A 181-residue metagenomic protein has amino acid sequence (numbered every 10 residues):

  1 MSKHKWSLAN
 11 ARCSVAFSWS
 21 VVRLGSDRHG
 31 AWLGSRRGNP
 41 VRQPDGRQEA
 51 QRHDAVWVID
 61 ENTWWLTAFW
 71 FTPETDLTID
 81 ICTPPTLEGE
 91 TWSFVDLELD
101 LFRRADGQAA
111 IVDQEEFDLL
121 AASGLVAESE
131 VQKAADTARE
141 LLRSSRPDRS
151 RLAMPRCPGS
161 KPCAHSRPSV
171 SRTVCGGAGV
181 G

Functional and structural regions predicted by a protein language model:
M1-A50: Charge-rich, low-complexity N-terminal segments
L8-S14, F71, T83-P85, R104: Short acidic, glycine-rich loop/turn motifs
S26-H29, T72-P73, R104-Q108: Short acidic-glycine loop/turn motifs at beta-strand connectors
R42-R47, G89-E90, L120-G124: A short, polar/proline- and glycine-enriched secondary-structure boundary/capping micro-motif
G46-T86, W92-L99: Phosphate/ribose-recognition catalytic cores of enzymes acting on nucleotide-derived substrates
D80-C82, T86, S93, K133-D148: A long amphipathic alpha-helix within ATP-dependent nucleotide-binding catalytic cores
L97-L141: A hydrophobic, small-residue-rich beta->alpha segment in the mid-to-C-terminal subdomain of diverse proteins
T137-G181: Cysteine/selenocysteine-centered motifs that mediate thiol-based redox chemistry or coordinate metal-sulfur cofactors
